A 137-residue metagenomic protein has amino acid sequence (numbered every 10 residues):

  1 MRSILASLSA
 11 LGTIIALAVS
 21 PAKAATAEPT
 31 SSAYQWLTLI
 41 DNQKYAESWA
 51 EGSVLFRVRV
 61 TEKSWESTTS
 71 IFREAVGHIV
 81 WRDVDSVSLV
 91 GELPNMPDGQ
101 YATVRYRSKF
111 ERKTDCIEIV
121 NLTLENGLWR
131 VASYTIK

Functional and structural regions predicted by a protein language model:
R2-I4, L8, V19-K44: Short, low-complexity N-terminal intrinsically disordered segments enriched in polar/charged residues
T13-L17: Hydrophobic core
T30-S32, A46-G99: Short solvent-exposed beta->alpha transition segments
L89-K137: Exposed beta-sheet edge and beta->alpha loop/turn motif
